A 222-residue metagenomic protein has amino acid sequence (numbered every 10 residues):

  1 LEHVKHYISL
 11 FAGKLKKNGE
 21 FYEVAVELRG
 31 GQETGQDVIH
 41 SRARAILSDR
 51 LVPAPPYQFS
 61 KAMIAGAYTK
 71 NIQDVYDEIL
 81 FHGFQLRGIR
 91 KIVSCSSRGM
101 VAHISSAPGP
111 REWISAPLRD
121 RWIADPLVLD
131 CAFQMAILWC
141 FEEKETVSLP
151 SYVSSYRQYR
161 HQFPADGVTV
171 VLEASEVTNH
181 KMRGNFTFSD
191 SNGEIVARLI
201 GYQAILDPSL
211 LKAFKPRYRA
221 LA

Functional and structural regions predicted by a protein language model:
L1-A222: Acyl-thioester-processing domains in fatty-acid/polyketide/NRPS systems
